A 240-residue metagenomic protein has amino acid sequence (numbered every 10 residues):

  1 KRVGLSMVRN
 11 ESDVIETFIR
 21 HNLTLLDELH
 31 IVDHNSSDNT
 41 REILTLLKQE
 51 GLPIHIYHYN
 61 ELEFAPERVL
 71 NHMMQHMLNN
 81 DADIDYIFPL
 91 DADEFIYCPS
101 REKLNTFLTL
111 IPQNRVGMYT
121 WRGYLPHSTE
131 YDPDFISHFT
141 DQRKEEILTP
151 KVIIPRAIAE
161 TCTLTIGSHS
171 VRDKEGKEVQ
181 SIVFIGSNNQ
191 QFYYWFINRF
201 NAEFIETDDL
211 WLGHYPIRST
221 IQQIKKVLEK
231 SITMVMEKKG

Functional and structural regions predicted by a protein language model:
R2-V3: Cell-envelope/extracellular polymer assembly enzymes that use nucleotide-activated donors
S6-R20, N35: Active-site beta-to-alpha loop of glycosyltransferases that engages the nucleotide-sugar donor
L23: Gly/Ala-rich phosphate-binding loop of Rossmann-like dinucleotide-binding domains, activating on the conserved
D27-N35, Y57-Y59: Short beta-strand/loop segment that forms part of the nucleotide-sugar
H34, L90-A92, P99, T120: Active-site acidic Asp-centered loop
N39-L90, Y97-C98: Active-site-proximal specificity loops/subdomain of glycosyltransferases
E67-M74, C98-G240: Catalytic-site signature of metal-activated, phosphate-bearing donor transferases, centered on the GT-A/GT-A-like
